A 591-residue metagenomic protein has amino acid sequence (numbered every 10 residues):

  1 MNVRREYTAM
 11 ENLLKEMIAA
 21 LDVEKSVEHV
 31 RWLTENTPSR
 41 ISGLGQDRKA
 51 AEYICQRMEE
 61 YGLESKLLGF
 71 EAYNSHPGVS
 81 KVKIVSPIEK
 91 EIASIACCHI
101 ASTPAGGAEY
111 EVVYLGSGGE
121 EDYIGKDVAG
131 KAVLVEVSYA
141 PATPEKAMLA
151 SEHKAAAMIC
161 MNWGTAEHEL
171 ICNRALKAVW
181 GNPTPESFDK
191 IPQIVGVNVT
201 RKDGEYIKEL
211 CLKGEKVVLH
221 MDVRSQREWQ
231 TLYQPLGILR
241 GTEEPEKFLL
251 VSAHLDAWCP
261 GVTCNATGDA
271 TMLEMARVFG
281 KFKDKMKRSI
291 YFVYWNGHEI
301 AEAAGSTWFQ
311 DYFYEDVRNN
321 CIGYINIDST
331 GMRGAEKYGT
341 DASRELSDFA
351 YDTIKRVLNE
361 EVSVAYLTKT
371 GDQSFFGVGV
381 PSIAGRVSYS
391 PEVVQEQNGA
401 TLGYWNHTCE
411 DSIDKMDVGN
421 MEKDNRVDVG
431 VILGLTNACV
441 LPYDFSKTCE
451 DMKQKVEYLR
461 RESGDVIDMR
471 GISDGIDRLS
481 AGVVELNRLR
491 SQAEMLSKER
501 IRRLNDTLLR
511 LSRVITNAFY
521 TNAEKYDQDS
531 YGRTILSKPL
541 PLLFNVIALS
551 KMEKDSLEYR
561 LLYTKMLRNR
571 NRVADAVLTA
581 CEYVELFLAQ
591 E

Functional and structural regions predicted by a protein language model:
V3-N12, I18-E24, E28-A129, Y139: Noncatalytic luminal/extracellular "stalk/propeptide" segments of secretory-pathway proteins
A9-N12, E91-G125, N182-T263, E274-K287 (+1 more regions): Soluble metallo-hydrolase cores and metallopeptidase-like ectodomains found primarily in the secretory/periplasmic
E11, A20-S42, Q56-E64, S117 (+6 more regions): Catalytic-core environment of secreted peptidases
L13-L21, N36-G45, T103, Y114 (+8 more regions): Second-shell loop/turn segments in exported
A93-F188, Q193, C264, E361: Extracellular/luminal Protease-associated
P141-T143, L149, A257-E345, D372 (+1 more regions): Acidic/histidine-rich catalytic neighborhood of metal-dependent amide-processing enzymes
Q230, M332-E450, L508-Q528, I535 (+1 more regions): Active-site-adjacent substrate-binding region of metalloamidase/peptidase-like peptide-processing proteins
R426-G430, L435-E591: C-terminal non-catalytic alpha-helical accessory regions
